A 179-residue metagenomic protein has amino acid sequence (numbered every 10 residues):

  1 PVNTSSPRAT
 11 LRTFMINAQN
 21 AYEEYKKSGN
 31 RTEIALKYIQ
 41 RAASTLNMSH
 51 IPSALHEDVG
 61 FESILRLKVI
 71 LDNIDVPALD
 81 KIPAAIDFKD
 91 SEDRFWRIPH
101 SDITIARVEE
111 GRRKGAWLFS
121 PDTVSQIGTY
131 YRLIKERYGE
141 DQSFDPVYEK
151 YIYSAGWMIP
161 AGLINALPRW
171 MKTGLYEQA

Functional and structural regions predicted by a protein language model:
P1, E92-Q178: Short beta-strand edge/turn micro-motifs at domain boundaries
P1-S63: Core segments of small alpha/beta cavity-forming domains
P7-A18, A42-L46, L71, I103-I105 (+3 more regions): Long, contiguous hydrophobic alpha-helical segments, chiefly transmembrane helices and signal peptides
Q19-Y22, L46, H50, L71 (+4 more regions): Generic secondary-structure transition motif, activating predominantly at the C-termini of alpha-helices
K26, D58, P83, T129-Y131 (+1 more regions): Generic alpha-helix signal with a bias toward terminal, lower-confidence helices and secondary-structure junctions
I34, E62, R66, D87 (+2 more regions): Solvent-exposed, non-transmembrane amphipathic alpha-helical segments
R41, E62, R66, Q126-T129 (+1 more regions): Exposed alpha-helical structural elements
S44-D102: Surface-exposed, charged secondary-structure patches
